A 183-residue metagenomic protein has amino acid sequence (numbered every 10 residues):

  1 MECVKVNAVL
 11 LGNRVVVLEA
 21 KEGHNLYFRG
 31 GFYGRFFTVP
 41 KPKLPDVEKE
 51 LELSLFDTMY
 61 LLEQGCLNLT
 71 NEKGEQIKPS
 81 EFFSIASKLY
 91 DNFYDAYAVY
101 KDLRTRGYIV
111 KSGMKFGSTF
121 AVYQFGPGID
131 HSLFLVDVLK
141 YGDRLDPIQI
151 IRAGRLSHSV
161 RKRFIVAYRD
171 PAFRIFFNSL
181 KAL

Functional and structural regions predicted by a protein language model:
M1-L183: Long Lys/Arg-rich low-complexity intrinsically disordered regions in nucleic-acid-associated proteins
